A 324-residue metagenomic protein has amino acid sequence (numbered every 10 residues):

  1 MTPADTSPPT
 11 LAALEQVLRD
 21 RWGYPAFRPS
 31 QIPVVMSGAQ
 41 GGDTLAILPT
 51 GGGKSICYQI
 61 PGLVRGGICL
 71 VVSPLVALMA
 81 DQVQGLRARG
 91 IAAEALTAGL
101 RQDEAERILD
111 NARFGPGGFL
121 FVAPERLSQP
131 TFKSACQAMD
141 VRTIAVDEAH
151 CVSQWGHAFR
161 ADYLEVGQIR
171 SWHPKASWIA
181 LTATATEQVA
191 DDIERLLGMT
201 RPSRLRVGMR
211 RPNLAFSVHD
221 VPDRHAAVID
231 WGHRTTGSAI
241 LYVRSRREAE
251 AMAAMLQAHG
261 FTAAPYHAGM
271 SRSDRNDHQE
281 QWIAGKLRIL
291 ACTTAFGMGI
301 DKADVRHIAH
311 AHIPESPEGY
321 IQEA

Functional and structural regions predicted by a protein language model:
T2-P3, P8-R21, P25-P29, P33-L45 (+3 more regions): Helicase motor core with emphasis on the C-terminal RecA-like subdomain
I47, L70-V71: Key residue(s) within conserved catalytic/signature motifs
